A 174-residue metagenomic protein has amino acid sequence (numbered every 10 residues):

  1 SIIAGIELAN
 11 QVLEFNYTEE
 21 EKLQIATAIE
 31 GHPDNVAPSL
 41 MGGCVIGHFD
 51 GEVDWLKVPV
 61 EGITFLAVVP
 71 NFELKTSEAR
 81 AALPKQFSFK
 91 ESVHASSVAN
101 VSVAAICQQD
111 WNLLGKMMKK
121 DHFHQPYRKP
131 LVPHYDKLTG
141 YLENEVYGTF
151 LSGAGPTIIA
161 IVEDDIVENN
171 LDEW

Functional and structural regions predicted by a protein language model:
S1-A4, Y17, E21, G31 (+7 more regions): Conserved active-site and cofactor/substrate-binding residues in soluble primary-metabolism enzymes
S1-F15, L40-G42: DPxDG-like acidic metal-binding loop motif
A4-I6, N10, N100, G140-E145: Long, contiguous secondary-structure blocks with strong helical propensity
Q11-F15, F49-E52, N71-E73, E163-D165: Short loop segments at secondary-structure junctions
N16-I63, D136, Y141, T149-L151 (+2 more regions): Alpha/beta catalytic cores of group-transfer enzymes, especially the acyltransferase/condensing modules of polyketide
A67-P130: Active-site rim beta-loop-alpha module in soluble metabolic enzymes
I106-W174: Glycine-rich, charge-dense phosphate/pyrophosphate-binding loop(s) and the adjacent flexible "lid"/catalytic subdomain
